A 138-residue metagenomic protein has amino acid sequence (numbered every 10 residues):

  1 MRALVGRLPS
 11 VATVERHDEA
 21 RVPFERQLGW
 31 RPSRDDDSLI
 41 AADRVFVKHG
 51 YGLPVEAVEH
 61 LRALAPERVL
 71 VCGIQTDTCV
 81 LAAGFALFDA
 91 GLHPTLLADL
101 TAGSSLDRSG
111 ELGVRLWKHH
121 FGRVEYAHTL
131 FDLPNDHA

Functional and structural regions predicted by a protein language model:
L4-R21: Von Willebrand factor
G6, P23-A138: Active-site-adjacent betaalpha module
